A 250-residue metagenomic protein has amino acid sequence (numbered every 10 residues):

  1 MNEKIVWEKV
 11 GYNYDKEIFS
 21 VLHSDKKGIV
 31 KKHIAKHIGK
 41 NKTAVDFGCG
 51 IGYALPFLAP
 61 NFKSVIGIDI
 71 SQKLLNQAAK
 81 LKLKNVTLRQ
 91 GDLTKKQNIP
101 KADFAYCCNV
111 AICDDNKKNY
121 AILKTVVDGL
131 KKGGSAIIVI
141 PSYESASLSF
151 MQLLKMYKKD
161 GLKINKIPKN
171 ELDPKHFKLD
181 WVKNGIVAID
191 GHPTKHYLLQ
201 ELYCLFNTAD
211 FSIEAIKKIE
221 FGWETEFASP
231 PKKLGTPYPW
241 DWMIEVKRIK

Functional and structural regions predicted by a protein language model:
M1-G39, F57: Conserved class I S-adenosyl-L-methionine
N41-G48: Conserved class I S-adenosyl-L-methionine
I51-K95: Class I SAM-dependent methyltransferase SAM/SAH-binding core
Y106: A conserved beta-strand element that flanks and buttresses the S-adenosyl-L-methionine
N109-V110: Short catalytic micro-motifs in class I SAM-dependent methyltransferases
D114, I186-E201: Acceptor-substrate binding/catalytic loop of class I
Y120-K132: A short glycine-rich, Lys/Arg-flanked "PGG" loop and its adjoining helix->strand segment in the class I
I137-P168: Conserved class I S-adenosyl-L-methionine
